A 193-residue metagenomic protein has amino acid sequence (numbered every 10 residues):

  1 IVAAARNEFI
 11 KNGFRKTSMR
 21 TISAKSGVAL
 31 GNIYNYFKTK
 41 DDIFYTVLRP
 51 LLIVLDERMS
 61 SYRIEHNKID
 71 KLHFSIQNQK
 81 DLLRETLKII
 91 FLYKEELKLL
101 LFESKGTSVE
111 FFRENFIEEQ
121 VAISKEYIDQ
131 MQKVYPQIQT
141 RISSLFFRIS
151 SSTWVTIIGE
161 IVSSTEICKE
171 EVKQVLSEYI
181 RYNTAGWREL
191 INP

Functional and structural regions predicted by a protein language model:
A4, E8-D42, T46: Helix-turn-helix
R6, L100-F116, E171-W187: C-terminal/domain-terminus segments
M19, R49-D56, S61-R63: Short, basic, alpha-helical segments at the C-terminal edge of helix-turn-helix-like DNA-binding modules
T46, S60-L92: Hydrophobic alpha-helical connector segments
N67-L72, L100-T107, P136-I138: Short linear capping/connector segments at secondary-structure termini
E85-I89, T107-K133, L145-S152: Amphipathic alpha-helical packing segments from all-alpha helical-bundle domains
L87-T107: Amphipathic alpha-helical segments used for helix-helix packing
I128-Y182, I191-P193: Hydrophobic/aromatic-rich alpha-helical bundle segments in the mid-to-C-terminal region
